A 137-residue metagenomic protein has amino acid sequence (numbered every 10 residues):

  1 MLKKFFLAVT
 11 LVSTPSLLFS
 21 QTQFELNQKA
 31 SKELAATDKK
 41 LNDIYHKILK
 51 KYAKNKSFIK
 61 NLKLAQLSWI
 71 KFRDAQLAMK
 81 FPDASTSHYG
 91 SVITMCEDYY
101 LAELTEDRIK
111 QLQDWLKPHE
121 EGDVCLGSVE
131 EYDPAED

Functional and structural regions predicted by a protein language model:
M1-K4: Positively charged n-region of N-terminal signal peptides that target proteins for export
F6-L7, Q111: Intrinsically disordered, low-complexity segments enriched in glycine/proline and serine/threonine
S13-P15: N-terminal signal peptide c-region/cleavage motif recognized by signal peptidases
F19-D137: N-terminal alpha-helical modules
